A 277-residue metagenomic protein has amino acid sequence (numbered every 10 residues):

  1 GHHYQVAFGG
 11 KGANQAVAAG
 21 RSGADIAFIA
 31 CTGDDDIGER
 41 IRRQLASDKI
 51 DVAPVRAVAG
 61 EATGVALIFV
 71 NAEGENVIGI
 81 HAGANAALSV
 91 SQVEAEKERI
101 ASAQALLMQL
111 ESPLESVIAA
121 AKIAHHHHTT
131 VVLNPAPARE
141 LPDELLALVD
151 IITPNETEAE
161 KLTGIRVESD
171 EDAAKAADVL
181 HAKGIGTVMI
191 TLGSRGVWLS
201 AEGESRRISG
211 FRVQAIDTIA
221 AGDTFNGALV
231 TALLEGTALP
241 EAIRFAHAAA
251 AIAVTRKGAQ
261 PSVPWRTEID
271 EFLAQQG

Functional and structural regions predicted by a protein language model:
H2-V6, R21-A105, D270-G277: Conserved N-terminal subdomain of the carbohydrate kinase-like
G20, A46, H125-H126, H181: Anion (oxyanion) recognition and catalysis
D25-I26, V52, V131, V188 (+1 more regions): Hydrophobic anchor at the start of a short beta-strand that flanks the dinucleotide cofactor-binding loop
G79, L162-G164, A253, F272: Residues that scaffold the ATP/ADP-binding catalytic core of kinase and kinase-like folds
E96, A103-K175, S194-V197: Conserved beta-alpha-beta core of the PfkB/ribokinase-like small-molecule kinase fold
R139-L145, D170-G277: Conserved phosphate-binding/catalytic region of the ribokinase-like
